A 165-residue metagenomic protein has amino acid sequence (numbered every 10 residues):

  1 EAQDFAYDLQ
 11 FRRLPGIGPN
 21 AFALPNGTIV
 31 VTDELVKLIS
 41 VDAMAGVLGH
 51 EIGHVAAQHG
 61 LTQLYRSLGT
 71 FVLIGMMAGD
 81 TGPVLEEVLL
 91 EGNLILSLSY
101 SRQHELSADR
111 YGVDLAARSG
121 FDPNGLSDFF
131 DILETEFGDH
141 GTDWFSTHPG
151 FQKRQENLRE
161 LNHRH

Functional and structural regions predicted by a protein language model:
E1-H165: A Zn2+-metalloprotease active-site environment signal
